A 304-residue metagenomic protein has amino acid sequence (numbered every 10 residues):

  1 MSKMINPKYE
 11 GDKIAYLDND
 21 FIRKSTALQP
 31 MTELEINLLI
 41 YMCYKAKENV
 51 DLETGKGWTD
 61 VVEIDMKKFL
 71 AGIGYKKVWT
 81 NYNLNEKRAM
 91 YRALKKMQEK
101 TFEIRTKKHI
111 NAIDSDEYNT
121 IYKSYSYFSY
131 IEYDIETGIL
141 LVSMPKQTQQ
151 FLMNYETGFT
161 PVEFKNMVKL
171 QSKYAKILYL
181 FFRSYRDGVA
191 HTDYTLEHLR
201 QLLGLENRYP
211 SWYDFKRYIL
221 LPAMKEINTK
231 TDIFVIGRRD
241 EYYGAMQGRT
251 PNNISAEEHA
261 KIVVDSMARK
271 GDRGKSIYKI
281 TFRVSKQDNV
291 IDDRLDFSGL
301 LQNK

Functional and structural regions predicted by a protein language model:
M1-K304: Charged, alpha-helix-forming regions
